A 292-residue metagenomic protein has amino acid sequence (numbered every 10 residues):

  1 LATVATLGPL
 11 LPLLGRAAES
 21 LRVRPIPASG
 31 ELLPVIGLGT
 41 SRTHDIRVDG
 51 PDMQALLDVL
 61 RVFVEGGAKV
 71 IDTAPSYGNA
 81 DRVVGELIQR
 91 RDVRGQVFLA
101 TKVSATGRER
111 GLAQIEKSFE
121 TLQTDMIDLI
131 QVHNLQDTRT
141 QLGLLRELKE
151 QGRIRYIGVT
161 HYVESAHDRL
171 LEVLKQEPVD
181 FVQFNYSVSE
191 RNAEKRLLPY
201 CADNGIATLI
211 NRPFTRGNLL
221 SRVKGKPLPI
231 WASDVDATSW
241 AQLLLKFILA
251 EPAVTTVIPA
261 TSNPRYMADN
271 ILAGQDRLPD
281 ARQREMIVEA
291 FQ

Functional and structural regions predicted by a protein language model:
T3-V97: N-terminal binding-site loop/beta-alpha segment at the start of enzyme catalytic domains that lines or forms
R22, A55-V59, V83-I88, Q114-S118 (+5 more regions): A general structural detector for well-ordered alpha-helical segments in enzyme core domains, enriched
I26, L38, I71, V84 (+9 more regions): Conserved, mostly hydrophobic/aromatic
I26, P178, R196-Q292: Structured C-terminal cap/extension of enzyme domains
E31-I36, G67-V70, V93-V97, T124-D128 (+4 more regions): Short, well-ordered coil/turn segments that N-cap beta-strands
G37-R42, T73-P75, T101-V103, Q131-N134 (+4 more regions): A cross-domain feature marking catalytic cores of carbohydrate-active enzymes and several ubiquitous metabolic/repair
S41-M53, A100-E109, T160, W231-V235: Active-site mouth loops of central-metabolism enzymes
R47, P51, T106-N192, R196 (+1 more regions): Glycine/proline-rich, positively charged, aromatic-decorated active-site loop/lid region on the catalytic face
